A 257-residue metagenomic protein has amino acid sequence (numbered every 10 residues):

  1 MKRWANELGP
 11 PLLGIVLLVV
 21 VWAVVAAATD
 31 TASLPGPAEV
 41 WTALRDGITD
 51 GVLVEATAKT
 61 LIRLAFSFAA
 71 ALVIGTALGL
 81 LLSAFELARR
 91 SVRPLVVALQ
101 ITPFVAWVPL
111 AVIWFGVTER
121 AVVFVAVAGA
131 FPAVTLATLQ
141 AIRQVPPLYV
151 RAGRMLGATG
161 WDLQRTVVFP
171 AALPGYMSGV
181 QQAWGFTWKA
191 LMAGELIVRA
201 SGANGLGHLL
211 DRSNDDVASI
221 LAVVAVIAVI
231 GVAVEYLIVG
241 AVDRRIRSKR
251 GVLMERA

Functional and structural regions predicted by a protein language model:
N6-A28: N-terminal signal-anchor transmembrane alpha helix
A28-A69: Periplasmic/extracellular loop-to-transmembrane helix junction in inner-membrane transport proteins
F66-V96: Transmembrane-helix boundary motif in ABC transporter permease subunits
V97-A133, Q140-A141: Generic hydrophobic transmembrane alpha-helix motif, especially the helices
F124-A128, G160-G194, V229: Transmembrane alpha-helices
A137-Y176: Short cytoplasmic-facing helical segments at TM-TM junctions of multi-pass membrane proteins
G205-V242: Hydrophobic alpha-helical transmembrane segments of polytopic membrane proteins
D243-A257: Short cytosolic juxtamembrane segments of multi-pass membrane proteins
